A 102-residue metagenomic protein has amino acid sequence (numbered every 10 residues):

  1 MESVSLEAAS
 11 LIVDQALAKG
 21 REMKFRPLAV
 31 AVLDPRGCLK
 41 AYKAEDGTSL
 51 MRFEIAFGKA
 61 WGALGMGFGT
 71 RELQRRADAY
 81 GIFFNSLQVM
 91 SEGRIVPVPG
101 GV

Functional and structural regions predicted by a protein language model:
M1-V102: Flexible, solvent-exposed loop/hinge segments and secondary-structure transition points
